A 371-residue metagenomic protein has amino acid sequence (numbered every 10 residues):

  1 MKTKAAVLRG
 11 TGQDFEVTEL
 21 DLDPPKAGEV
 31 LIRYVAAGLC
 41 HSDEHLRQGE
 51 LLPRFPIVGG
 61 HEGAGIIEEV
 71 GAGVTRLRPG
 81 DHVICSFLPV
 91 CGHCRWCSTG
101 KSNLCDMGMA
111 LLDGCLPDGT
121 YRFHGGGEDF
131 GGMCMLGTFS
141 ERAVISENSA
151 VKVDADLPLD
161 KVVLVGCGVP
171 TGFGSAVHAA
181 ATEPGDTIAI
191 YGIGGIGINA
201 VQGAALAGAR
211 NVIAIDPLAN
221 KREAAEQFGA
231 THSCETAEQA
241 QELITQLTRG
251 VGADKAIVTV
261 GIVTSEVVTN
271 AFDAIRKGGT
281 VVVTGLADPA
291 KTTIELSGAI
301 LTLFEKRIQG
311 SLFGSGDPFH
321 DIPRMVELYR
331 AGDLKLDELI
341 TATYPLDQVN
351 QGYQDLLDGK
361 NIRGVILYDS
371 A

Functional and structural regions predicted by a protein language model:
M1, Q239, T269-D273, S315-A371: C-terminal hydrophobic helical "lid"/dimerization subdomain of Rossmann-like NAD(P)H-dependent oxidoreductases
D23-A37, R47-S98, N103, L111 (+3 more regions): Glycine-rich beta-strand-centered segment in the early N-terminal region that forms part of a ligand/cofactor-binding
I66, T120-S146: Short Fe-S-cluster ligation motifs
P79, E141-R142, N148-A150, D154-E242: Mid-domain Rossmann-like dinucleotide-binding core that forms the NAD(H)/NADP(H) cofactor-binding site
G80, G185, A230, G252-A253 (+2 more regions): Local beta-strand N-terminus motif with an aromatic residue
A180-E183, A219-R307: Glycine-rich cofactor phosphate-binding loops and adjacent beta1-alpha1 units of small-molecule cofactor enzyme domains
